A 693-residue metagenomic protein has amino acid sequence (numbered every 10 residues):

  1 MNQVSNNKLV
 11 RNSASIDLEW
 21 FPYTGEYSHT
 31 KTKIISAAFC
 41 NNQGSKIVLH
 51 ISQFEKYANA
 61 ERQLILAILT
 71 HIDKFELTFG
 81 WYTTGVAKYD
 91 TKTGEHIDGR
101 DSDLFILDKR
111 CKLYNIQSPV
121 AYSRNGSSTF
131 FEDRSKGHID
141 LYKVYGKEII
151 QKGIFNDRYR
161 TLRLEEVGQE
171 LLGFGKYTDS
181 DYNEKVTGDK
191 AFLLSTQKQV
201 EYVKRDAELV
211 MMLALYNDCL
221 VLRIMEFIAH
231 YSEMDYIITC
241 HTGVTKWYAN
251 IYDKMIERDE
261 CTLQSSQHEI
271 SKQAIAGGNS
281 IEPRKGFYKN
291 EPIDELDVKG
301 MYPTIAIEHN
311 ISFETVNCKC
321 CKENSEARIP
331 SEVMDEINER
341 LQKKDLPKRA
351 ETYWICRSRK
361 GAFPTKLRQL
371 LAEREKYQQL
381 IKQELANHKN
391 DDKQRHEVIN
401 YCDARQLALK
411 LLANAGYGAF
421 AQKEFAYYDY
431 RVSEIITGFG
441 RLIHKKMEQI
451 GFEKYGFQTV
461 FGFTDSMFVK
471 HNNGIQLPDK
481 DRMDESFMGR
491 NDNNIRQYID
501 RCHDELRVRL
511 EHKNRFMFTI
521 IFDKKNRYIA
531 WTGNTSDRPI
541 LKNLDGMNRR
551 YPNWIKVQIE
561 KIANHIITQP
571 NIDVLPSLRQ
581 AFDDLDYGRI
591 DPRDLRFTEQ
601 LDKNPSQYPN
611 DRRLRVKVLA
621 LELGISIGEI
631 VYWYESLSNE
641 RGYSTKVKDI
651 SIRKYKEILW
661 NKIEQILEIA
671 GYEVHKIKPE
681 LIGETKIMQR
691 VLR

Functional and structural regions predicted by a protein language model:
M1-L69, D73, P119, L209-M225 (+6 more regions): DnaQ-like (DEDDh/DEDDy) 3′-5′ exonuclease domain used for proofreading and 3′-end trimming on nucleic acids
F39, K46-T161, E166: Conserved DEDDh/DEDDy metal-dependent 3′-5′ exonuclease domain
Y89, I97, L107, M467-N493: Catalytic palm subdomain of template-directed nucleic-acid polymerases, centered on the conserved carboxylate motif
L104, D108, Q117-R134, K147-E148 (+3 more regions): Catalytic nucleotidyl-transfer cores of nucleotide-processing enzymes
Y159-Q199: C-terminal or mid-to-C-terminal helical accessory/interaction module adjacent to the motor/catalytic core
V186, K190-F313, R395-I450, F461 (+4 more regions): Common nucleic-acid-contacting/processivity interface regions adjacent to the catalytic cores of nucleic-acid enzymes
Q458-F463, H512: Short beta-strand
P478-R693: C-terminal, non-catalytic extensions of nucleic-acid polymerases
